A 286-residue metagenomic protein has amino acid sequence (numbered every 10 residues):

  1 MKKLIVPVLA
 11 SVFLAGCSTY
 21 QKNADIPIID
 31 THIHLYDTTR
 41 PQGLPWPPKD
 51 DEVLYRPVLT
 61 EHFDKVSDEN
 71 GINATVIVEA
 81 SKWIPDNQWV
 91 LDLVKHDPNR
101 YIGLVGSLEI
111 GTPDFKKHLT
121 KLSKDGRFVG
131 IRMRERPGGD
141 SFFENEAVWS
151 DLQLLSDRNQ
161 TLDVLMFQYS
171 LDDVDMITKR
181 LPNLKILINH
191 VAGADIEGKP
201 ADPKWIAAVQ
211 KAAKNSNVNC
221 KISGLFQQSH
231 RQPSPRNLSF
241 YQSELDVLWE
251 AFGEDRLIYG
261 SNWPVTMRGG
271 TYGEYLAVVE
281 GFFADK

Functional and structural regions predicted by a protein language model:
K2-L4, T19-Q21, I26-T31, R56-A74 (+3 more regions): Mid-to-C-terminal alpha-helical segments outside catalytic/metal-binding sites
A15-G16: C-terminal motif of bacterial Sec signal peptides marking the signal peptidase cleavage site
Y20-W89, V94: An N-terminally biased module of ancient metal coordination in phosphate/nucleic-acid-related enzymes
Q21-I28, K116-K124, D172-L181, P203-K214 (+1 more regions): Short amphipathic alpha-helices and their capping/turn segments at secondary-structure boundaries
A24-P27, G71-V76, P98-G103, D125-V129 (+4 more regions): Short, well-ordered coil/turn segments that N-cap beta-strands
I33, A80, V191, N262-W263: Active-site metal-binding loops of divalent metal-dependent hydrolases
I84-Y169, M176-K179, K221-Q227, P233-P235: Active-site gating/metal-coordination segments in enzymes
D195-K286: H/E-rich (His + Asp/Glu) clusters that bind or coordinate divalent metals
